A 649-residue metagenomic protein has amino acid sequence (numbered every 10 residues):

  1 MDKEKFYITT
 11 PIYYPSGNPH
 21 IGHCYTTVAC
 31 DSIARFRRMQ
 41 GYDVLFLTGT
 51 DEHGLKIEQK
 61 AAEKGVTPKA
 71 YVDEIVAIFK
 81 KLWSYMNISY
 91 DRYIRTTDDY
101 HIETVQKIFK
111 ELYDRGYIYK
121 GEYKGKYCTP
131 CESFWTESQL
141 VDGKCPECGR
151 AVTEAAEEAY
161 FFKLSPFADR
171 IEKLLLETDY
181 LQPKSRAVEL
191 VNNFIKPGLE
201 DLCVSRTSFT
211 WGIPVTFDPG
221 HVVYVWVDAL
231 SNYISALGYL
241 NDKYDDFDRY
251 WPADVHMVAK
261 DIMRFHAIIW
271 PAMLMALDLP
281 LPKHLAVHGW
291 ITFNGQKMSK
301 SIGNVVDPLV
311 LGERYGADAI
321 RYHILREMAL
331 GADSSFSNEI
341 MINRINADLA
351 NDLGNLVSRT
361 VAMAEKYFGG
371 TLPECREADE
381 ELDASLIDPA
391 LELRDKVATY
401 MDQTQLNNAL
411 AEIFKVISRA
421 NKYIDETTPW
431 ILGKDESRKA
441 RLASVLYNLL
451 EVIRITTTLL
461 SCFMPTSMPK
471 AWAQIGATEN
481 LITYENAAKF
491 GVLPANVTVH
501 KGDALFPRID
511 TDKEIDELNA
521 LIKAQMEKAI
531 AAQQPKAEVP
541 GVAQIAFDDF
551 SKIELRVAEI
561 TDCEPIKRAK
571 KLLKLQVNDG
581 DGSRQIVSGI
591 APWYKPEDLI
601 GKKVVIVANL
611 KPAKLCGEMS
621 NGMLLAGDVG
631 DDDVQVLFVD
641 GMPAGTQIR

Functional and structural regions predicted by a protein language model:
M1-T48, Y100-T104, C148, E154-K366 (+1 more regions): Structured secondary-structure scaffolds
D2-I75, I94-K110, D114, C131 (+6 more regions): N-terminal catalytic cores of NTP/NDP-binding nucleotidyl/phosphoryl-transfer enzymes
I75-S89: A glycine-rich helix N-cap at a beta->alpha junction
M86-R95, Y113-K126, S138-Q139, T153-A155 (+3 more regions): Short secondary-structure capping/junction motifs at helix and strand boundaries
R115-A168, E172: Cys/His-rich short segments
K120, K126, E327, A332 (+4 more regions): Helix-rich, typically C-terminal accessory recognition domains appended to large enzymatic cores
A471-D549: Intrinsic disorder at enzyme termini
A531-R649: Phosphate-backbone binding interfaces of nucleic-acid-interacting proteins
